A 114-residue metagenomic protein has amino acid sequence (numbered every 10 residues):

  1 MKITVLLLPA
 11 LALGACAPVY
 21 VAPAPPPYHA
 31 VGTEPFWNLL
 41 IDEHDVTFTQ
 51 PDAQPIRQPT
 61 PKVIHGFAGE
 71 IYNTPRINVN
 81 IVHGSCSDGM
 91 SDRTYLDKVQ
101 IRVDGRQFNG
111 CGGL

Functional and structural regions predicted by a protein language model:
M1-C16: Sec-dependent bacterial lipoprotein signal peptides
A17-L114: Cysteine-centric segments in proteins
